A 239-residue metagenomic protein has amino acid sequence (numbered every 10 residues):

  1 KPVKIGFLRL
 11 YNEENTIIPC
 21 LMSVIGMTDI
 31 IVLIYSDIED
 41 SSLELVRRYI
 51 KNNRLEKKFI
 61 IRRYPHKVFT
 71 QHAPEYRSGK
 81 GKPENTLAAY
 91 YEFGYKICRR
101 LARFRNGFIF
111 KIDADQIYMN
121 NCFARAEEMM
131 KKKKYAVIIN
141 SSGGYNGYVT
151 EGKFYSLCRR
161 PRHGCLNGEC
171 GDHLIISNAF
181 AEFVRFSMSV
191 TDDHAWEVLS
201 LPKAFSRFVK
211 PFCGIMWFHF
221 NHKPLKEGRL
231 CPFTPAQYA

Functional and structural regions predicted by a protein language model:
K1, R77-K96, Q116-A239: Catalytic-site signature of metal-activated, phosphate-bearing donor transferases, centered on the GT-A/GT-A-like
V3-I5, I30: Cell-envelope/extracellular polymer assembly enzymes that use nucleotide-activated donors
L8-L10, Y35: Short beta-strand/turn micro-motifs composed of small residues that flank or help shape donor/cofactor-binding pockets
E13-I30, E44-L45: Short, well-formed alpha-helical segments that are part of the catalytic scaffolds of diverse glycosyltransferases
D29, N106-G107, Y135-A136: Conserved acidic residues
D29-I38, R62-H66: Short beta-strand/loop segment that forms part of the nucleotide-sugar
L43-G107: Active-site-proximal specificity loops/subdomain of glycosyltransferases
R103-I117: Short beta-strand-to-loop acidic/aromatic patch adjacent to the donor-nucleotide binding site
